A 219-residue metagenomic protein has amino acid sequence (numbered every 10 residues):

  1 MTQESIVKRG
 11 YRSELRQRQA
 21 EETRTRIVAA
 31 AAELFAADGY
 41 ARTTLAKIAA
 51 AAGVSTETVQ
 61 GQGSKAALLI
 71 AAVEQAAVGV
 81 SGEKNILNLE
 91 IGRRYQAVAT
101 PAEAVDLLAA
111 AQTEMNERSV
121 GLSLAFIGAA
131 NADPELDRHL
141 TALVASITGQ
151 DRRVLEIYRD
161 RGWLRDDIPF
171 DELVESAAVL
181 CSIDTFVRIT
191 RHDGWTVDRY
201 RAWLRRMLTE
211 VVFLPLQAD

Functional and structural regions predicted by a protein language model:
M1-E22, D219: N-terminal intrinsically disordered/low-complexity leader segments
E4, R26, A46-K47, A51 (+5 more regions): Ligand-binding pocket scaffold of soluble enzyme catalytic domains
A20, V28, V105, A109 (+3 more regions): Amphipathic, non-transmembrane alpha-helical scaffold segments
R26, A30-A71: Helix-turn-helix
A67-L69, E74, G82-E117, V174: Hydrophobic alpha-helical connector segments
A110-I127, P134-R161, E172-E175, L208-F213: Amphipathic alpha-helical packing segments from all-alpha helical-bundle domains
R159-M207, A218-D219: Hydrophobic/aromatic-rich alpha-helical bundle segments in the mid-to-C-terminal region
